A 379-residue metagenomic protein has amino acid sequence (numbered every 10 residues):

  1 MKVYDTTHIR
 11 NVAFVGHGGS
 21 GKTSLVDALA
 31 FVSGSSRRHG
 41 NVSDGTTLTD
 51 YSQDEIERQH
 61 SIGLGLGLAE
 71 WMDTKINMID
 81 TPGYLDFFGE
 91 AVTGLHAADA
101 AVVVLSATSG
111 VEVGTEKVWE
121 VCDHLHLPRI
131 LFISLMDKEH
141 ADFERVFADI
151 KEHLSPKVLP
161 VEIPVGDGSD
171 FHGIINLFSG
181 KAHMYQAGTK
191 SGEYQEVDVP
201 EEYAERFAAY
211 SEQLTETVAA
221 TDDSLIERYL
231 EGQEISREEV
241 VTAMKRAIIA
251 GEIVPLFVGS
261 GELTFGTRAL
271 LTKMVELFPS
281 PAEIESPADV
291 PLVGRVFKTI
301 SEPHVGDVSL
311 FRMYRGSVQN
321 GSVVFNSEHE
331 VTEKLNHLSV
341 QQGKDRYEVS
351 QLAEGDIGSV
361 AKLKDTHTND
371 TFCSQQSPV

Functional and structural regions predicted by a protein language model:
M1-V379: Structural and coupling elements of P-loop NTPases
